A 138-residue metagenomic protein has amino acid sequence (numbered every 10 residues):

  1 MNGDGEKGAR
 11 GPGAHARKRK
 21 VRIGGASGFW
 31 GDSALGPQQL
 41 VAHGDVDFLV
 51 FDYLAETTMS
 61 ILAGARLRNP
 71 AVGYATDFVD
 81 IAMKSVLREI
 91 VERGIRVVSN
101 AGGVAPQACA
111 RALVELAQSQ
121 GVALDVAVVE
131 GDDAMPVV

Functional and structural regions predicted by a protein language model:
N2, H15-V138: Metallocofactor- and cofactor-centric catalytic cores in central/energy metabolism, strongly enriched
G3-G13: Residue-identity detector for glycine
